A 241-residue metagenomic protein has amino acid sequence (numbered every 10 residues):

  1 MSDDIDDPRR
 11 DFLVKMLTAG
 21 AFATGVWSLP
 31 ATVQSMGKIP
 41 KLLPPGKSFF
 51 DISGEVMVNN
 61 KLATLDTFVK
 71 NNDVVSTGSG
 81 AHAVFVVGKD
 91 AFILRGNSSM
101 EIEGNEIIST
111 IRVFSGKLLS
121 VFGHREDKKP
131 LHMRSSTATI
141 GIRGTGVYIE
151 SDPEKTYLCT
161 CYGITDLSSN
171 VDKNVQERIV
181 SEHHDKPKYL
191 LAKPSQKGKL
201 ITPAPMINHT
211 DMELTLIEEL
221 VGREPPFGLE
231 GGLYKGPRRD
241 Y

Functional and structural regions predicted by a protein language model:
M1-D11: Secretory targeting signals
F12, M16-G20, W27, T32-K70 (+3 more regions): Flexible, surface-exposed loop/linker segments and immediately adjacent secondary-structure boundaries
